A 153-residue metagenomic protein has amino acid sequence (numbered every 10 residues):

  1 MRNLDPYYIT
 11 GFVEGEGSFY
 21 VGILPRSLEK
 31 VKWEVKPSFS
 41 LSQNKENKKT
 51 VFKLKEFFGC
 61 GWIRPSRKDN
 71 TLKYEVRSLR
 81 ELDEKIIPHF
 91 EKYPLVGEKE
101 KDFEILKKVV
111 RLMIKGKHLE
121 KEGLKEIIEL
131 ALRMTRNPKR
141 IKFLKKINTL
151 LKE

Functional and structural regions predicted by a protein language model:
M1-E153: Sequence-level preference for short, compositionally simple segments enriched in small aliphatic or small polar residues
